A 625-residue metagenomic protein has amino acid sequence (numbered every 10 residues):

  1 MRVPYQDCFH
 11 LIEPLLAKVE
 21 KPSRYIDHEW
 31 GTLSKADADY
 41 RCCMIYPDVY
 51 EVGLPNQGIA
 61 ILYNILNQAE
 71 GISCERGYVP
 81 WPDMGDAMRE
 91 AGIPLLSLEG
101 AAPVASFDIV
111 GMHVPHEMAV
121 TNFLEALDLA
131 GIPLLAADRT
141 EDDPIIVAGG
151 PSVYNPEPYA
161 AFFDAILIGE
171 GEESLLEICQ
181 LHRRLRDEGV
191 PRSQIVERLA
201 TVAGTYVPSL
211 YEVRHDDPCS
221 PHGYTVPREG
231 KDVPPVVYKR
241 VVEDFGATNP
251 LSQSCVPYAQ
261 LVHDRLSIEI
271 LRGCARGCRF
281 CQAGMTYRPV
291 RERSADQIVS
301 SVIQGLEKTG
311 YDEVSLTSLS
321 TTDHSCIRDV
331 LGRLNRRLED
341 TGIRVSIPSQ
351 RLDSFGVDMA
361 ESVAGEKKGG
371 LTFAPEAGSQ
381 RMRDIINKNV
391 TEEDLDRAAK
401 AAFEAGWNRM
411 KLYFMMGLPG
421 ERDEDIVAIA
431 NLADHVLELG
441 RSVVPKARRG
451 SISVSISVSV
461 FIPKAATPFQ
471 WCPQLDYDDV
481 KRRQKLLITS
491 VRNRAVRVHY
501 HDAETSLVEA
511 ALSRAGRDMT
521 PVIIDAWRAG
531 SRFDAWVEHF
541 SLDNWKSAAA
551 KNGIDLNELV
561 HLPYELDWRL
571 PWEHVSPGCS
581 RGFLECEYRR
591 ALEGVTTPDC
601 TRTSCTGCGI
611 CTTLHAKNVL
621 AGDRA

Functional and structural regions predicted by a protein language model:
M1-G31, A36, C42-M44, R492-A625: Radical SAM enzyme core and accessory elements
I12-C43, Y50-E51, P208, R214-S267 (+2 more regions): N-terminal [4Fe-4S]-dependent radical SAM core
C42-D48, L66, S254-Q282, L306 (+2 more regions): N-terminal pre-triad scaffold of radical SAM enzymes
M44-I45, Q304-S455, S459: Conserved SAM/AdoMet-binding glycine-rich loop
I59-I61, A91, L127, A161-I166 (+8 more regions): Short secondary-structure boundary/capping segments
V79-R228, A465-G516, I523-H539: Glycine-rich beta-alpha loop elements in corrinoid/cobalamin-binding modules across cobalamin-dependent enzymes
R198-V207, L319-H324, P348-F355, M415-G417 (+4 more regions): A glycine-rich phosphate-binding loop feature that marks nucleotide/adenosyl-phosphate handling sites
Q260-D296, T606-R624: Canonical Radical SAM [4Fe-4S] cluster-binding loop centered on the CxxxCxxC motif and its immediate flanking residues
